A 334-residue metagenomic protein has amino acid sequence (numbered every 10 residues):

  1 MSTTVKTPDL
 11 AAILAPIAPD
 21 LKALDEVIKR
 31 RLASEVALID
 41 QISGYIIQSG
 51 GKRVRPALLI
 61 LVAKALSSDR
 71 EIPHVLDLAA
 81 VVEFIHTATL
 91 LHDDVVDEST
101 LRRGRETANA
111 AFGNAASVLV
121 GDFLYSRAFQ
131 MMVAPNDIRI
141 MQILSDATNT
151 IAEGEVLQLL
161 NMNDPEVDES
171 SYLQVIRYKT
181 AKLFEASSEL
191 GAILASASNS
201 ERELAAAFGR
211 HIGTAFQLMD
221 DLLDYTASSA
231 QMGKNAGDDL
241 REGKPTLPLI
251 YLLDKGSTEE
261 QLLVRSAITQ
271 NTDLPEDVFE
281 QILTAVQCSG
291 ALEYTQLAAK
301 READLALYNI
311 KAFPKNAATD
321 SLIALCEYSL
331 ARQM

Functional and structural regions predicted by a protein language model:
M1-M334: All-alpha prenyltransferase/terpene-synthase fold signal
